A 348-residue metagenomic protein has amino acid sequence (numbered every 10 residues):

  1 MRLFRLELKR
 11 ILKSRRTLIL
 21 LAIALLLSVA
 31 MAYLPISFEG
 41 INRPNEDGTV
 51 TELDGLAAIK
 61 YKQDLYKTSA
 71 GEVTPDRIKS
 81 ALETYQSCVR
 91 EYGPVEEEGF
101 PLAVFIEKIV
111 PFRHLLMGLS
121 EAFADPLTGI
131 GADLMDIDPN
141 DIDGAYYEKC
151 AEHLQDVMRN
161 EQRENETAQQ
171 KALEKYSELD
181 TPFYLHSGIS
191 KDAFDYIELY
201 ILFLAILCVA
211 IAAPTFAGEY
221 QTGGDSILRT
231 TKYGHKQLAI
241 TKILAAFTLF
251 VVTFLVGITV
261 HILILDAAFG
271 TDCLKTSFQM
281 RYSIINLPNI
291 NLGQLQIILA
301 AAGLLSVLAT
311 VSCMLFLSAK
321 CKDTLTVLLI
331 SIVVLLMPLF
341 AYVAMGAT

Functional and structural regions predicted by a protein language model:
M1-L18: Aromatic- and glycine-rich beta-strand/loop motifs that create alpha-glucan
R15-L18, K236, T324-L325: Residues that define the loop-to-transmembrane-helix transition and helix capping in multi-pass membrane transporters
A24, L325-P338: Central hydrophobic cores of alpha-helical transmembrane segments in multi-pass integral membrane proteins
L25-V89, P94, D138-E219, I240-D323: Secretory targeting signals
S28-A32, V333-V343: Aromatic-anchored segments of alpha-helical transmembrane domains
E219-S226: Hydrophobic transmembrane alpha-helix segments characteristic of membrane transport and insertion machinery
R229-H235: Short helix-to-coil transition segments within interhelical loops that connect adjacent transmembrane helices
